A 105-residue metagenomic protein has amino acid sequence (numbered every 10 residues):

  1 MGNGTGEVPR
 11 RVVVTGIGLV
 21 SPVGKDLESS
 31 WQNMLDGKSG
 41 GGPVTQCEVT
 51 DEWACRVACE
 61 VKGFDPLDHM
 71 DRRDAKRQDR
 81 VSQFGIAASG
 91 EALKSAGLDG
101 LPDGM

Functional and structural regions predicted by a protein language model:
M1-M105: Conserved "HGTGT" condensation-loop signature of ketosynthase/thiolase-family condensing enzymes that catalyze
